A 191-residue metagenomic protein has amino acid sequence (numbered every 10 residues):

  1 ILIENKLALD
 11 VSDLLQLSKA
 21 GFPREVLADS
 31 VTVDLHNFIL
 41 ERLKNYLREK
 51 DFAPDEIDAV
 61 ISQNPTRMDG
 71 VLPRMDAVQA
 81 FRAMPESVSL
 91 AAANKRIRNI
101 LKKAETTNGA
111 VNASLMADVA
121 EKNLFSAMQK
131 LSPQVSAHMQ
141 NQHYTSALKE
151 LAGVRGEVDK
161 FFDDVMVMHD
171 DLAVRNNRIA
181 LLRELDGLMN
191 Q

Functional and structural regions predicted by a protein language model:
I1-Q191: Amphipathic alpha-helical "coupling" segments that flank catalytic cores
